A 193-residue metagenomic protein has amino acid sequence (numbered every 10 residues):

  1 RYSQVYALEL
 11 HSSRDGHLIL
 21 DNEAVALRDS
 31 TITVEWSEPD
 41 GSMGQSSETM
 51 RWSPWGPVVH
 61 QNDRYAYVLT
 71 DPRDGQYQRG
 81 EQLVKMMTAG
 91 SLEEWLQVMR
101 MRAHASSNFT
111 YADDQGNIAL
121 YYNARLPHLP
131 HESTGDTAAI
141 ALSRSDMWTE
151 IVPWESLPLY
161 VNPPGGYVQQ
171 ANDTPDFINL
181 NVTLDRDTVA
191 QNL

Functional and structural regions predicted by a protein language model:
R1-L193: Mature extracytoplasmic enzyme cores
